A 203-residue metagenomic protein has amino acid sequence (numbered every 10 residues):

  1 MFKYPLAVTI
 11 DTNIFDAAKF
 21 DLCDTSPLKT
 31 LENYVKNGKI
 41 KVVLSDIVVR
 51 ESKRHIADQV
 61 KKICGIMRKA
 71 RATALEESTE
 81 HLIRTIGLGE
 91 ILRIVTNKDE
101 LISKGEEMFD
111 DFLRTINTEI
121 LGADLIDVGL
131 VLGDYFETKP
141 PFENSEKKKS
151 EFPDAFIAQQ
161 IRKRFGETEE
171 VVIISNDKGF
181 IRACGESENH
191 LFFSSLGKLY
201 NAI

Functional and structural regions predicted by a protein language model:
F2-E170, K178-I203: Active-site-proximal, substrate-binding regions of enzyme catalytic domains and RNA-binding/basic surfaces
I173: Conserved nucleotidyltransferase catalytic core and NTase-mimicking acidic/glycine-rich helix/loop elements in nucleic
